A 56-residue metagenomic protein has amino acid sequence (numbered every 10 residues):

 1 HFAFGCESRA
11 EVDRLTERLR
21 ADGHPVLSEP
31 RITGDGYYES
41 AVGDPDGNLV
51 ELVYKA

Functional and structural regions predicted by a protein language model:
H1-E7: Short, well-ordered beta-strand elements within core beta-sheets of diverse protein domains
R9-R14: Short, conserved charged micro-motifs
T16, R20-A56: Vicinal oxygen chelate
